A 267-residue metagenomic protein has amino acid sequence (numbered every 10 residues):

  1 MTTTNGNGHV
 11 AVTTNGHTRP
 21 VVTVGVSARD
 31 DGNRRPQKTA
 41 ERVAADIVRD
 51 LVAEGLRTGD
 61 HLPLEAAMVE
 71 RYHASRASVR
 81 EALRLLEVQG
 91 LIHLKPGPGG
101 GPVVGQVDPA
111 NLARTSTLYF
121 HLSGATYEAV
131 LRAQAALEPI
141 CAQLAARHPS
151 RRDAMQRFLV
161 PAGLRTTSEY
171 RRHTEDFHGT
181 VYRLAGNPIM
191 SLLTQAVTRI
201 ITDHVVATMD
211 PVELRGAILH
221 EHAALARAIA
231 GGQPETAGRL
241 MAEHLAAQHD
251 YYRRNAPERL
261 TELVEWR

Functional and structural regions predicted by a protein language model:
M1-A133, R147, L260: Short linear motifs at protein or domain termini
Y72, A185-G186, A256: A broad structural signal for alpha-helix termini and local helix breaks/kinks
V130-A207, I218-A226, T236-Y251: Conserved amphipathic alpha-helical segments that form helical-bundle/coiled-coil interaction surfaces
P257-R267: …primarily DNA-binding HTH/wHTH and HhH modules…
